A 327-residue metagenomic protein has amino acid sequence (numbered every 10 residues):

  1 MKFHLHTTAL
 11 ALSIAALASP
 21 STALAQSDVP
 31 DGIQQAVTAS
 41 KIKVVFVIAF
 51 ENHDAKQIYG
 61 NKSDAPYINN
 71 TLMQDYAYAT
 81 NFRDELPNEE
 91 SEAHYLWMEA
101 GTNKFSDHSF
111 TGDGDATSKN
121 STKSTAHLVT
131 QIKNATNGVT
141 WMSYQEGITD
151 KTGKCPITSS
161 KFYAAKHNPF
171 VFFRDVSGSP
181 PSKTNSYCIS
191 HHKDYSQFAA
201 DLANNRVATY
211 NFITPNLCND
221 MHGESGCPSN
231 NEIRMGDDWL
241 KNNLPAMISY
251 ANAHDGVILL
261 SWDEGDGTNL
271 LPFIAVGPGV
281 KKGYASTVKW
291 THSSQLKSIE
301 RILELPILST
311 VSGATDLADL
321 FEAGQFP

Functional and structural regions predicted by a protein language model:
M1-L24: Gram-negative bacterial Sec-dependent N-terminal signal peptides
L24-P327: Flexible, surface-exposed loop/gating regions in the mature catalytic domains of secreted/periplasmic hydrolases
